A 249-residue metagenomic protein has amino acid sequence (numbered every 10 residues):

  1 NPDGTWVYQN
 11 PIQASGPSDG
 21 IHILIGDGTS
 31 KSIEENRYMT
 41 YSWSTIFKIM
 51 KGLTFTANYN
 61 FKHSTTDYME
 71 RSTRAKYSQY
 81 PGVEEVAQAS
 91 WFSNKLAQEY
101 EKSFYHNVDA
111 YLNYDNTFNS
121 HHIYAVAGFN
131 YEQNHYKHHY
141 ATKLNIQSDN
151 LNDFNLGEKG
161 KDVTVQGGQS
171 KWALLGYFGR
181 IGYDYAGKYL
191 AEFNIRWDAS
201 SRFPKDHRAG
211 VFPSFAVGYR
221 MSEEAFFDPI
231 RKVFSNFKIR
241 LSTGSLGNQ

Functional and structural regions predicted by a protein language model:
N1-Y38, T56-L175, E223-Q249: Surface-exposed loop/interface segments of Gram-negative outer-membrane beta-barrel transport/assembly proteins
M39-W43, F104-A110, L175-I181, I195-W197 (+2 more regions): Hydrophobic, lipid-facing positions within transmembrane beta-strands of outer-membrane proteins
S42-F47, F61-H63: Alpha-helical support elements that line or immediately flank enzyme active sites and cofactor-binding pockets
I46-K48, G52-T54, N113-T117, H122-Y124 (+2 more regions): Structural signature of outer-membrane beta-barrel channels/translocons
N155-G157, D206, F212: Outer-membrane beta-barrel domain signature, especially the mid-to-C-terminal portions of large Gram-negative OMP
K171-G176, Y183-G187: Short, flexible loop/turn motifs enriched in small residues
A191-F203, L241: Transmembrane beta-strand segments that form the barrel wall of outer-membrane beta-barrel proteins
F203-H207, P229: Short, solvent-exposed loop/turn segments at secondary-structure boundaries
